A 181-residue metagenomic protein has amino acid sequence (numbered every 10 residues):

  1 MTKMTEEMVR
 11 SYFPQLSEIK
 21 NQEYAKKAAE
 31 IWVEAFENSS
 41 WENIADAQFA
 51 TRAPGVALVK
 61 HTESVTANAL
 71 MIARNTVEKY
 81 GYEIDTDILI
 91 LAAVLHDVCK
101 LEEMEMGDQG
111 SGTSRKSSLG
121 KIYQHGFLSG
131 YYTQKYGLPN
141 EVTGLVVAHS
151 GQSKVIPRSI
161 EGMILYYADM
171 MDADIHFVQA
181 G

Functional and structural regions predicted by a protein language model:
M1-S114: Acidic/His-rich, divalent-metal-binding segments that scaffold phosphate/diphosphate chemistry
H61, H96, H125, H149-S150: Histidine-centered active-site/metal-ligand motif
Y80, L89-I90, G130-G181: Histidine/acidic-rich helix-loop-helix segments that form or flank divalent-metal centers in metalloenzyme catalytic
S111-K135, M163: Divalent-cation-assisted or electrostatically stabilized phosphate/pyrophosphate-binding catalytic cores
